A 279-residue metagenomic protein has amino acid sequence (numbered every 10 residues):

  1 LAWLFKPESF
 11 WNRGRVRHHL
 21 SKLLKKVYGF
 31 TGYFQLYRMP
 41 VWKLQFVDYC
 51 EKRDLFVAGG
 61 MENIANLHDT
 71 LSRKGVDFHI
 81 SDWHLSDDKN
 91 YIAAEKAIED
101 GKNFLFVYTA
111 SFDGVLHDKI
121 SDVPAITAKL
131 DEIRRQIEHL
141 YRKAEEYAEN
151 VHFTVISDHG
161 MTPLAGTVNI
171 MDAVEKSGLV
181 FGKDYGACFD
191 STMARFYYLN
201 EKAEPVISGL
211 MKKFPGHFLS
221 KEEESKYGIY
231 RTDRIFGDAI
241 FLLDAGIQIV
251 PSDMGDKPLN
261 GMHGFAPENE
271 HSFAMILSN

Functional and structural regions predicted by a protein language model:
L1-I120, K129-E132, Y198, P205 (+1 more regions): His/Asp/Glu-rich, glycine-adjacent segments that coordinate divalent cations and/or stabilize oxyanion chemistry on
H79-S86, N150-H152, E222-E223: Acidic carboxylate-rich catalytic motifs and surrounding loops in phosphoryl-/glycosyl-chemistry enzymes
W83-H84, Y108-A110, S157-H159, L243-G246: Short, well-ordered beta-to-alpha junction loops that form the rim of enzyme active sites and present histidine/acidic
K102-F106, H152, D238: Residue-level preference for the first positions of well-ordered beta-strands
A125-I126: Extracellular loop and loop/strand-boundary signature of outer-membrane beta-barrel proteins
E132-A173: Metal-dependent active-site segment of extracytoplasmic phospho-/sulfohydrolases and closely related
H159-Y198: Acidic/histidine-rich catalytic neighborhood
Y185-N279: Active-site neighborhoods of enzymes that stabilize oxyanions during catalysis
